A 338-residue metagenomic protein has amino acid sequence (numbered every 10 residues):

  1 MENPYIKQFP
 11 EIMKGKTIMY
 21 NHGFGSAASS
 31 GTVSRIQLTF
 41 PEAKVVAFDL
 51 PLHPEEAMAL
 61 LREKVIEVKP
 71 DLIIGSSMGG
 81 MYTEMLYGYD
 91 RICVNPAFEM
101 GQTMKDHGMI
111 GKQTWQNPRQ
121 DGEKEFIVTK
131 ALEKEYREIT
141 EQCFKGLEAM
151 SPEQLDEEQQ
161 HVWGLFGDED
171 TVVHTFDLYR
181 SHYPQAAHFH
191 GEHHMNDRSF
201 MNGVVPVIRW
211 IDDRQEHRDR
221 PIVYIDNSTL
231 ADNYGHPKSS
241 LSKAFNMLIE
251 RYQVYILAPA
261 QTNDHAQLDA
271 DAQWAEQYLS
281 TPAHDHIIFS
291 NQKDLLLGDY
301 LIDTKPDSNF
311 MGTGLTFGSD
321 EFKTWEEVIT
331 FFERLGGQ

Functional and structural regions predicted by a protein language model:
Y5-E67: Active-site catalytic motif of lipid deacylating hydrolases and related acyltransferases
D71-G75, R91-C93, V162-D168, I287-F289 (+2 more regions): Short, hydrophobic beta-strand segments that form beta-sheet elements in well-ordered domains
I74-E84: Gly/Ala-rich beta-loop-alpha elbow adjacent to hydrolase catalytic centers
D90-I211: The alpha/beta-hydrolase serine catalytic core
Q185-I222, T313-Q338: Charged phosphate-binding loop/patch that engages nucleotide di/tri-phosphates or the phosphate backbone of nucleic
E216-G235: Asp-based phosphoryl-transfer active-site loop
A231-Y255: Short, acidic loop-to-helix structural element flanking the phosphoryl-transfer center in phosphate-processing enzymes
H265-Q338: C-terminal cap/substrate-recognition subdomain and adjoining C-terminal extension of metal-dependent phosphatase-like
